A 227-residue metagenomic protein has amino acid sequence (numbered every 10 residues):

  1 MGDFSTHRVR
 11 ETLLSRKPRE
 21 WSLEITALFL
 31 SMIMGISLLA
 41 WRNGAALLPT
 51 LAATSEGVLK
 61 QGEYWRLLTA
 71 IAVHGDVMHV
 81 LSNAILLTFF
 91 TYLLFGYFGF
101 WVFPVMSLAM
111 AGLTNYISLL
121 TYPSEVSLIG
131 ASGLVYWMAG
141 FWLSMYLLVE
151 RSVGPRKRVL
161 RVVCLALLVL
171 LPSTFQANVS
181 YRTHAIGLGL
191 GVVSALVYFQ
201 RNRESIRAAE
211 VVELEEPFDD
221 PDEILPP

Functional and structural regions predicted by a protein language model:
G2-P227: A detector for small-residue-rich transmembrane helices and their helix-helix packing motifs
